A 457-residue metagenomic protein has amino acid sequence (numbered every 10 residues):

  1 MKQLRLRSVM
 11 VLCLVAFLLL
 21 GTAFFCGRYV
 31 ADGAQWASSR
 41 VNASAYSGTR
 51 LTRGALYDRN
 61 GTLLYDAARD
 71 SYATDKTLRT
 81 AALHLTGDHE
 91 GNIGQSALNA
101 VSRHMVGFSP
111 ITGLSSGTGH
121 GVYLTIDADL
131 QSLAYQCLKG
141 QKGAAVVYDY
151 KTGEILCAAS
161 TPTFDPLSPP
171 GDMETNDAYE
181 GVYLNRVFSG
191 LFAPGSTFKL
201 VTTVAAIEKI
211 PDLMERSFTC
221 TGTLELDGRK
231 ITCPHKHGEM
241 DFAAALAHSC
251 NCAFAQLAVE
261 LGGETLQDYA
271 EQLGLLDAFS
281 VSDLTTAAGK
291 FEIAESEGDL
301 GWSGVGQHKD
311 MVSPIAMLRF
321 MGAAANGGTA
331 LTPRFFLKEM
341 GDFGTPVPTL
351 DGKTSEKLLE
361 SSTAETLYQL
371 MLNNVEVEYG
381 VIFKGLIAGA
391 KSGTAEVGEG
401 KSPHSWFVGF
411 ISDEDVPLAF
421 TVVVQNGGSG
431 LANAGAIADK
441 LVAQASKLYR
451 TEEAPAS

Functional and structural regions predicted by a protein language model:
M1-M173, V182, L191, R216 (+3 more regions): Periplasmic/cell-envelope proteins involved in peptidoglycan metabolism and beta-lactam response
N60, K151-S196, V201-N426, T451-S457: Beta-lactam-recognizing serine transpeptidase/beta-lactamase-like catalytic domain environment
